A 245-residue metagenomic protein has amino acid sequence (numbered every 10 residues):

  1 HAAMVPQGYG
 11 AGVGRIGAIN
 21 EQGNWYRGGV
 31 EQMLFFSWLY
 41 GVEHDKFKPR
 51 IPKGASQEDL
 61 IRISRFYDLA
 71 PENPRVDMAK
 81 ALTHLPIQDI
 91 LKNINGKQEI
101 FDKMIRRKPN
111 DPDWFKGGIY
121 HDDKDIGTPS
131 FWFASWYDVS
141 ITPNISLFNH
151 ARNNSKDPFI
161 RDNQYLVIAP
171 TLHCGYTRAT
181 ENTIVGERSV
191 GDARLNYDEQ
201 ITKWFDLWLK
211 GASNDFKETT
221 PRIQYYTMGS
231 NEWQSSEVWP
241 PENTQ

Functional and structural regions predicted by a protein language model:
A2, Q7-G10, Y40-V76, L82-L85 (+4 more regions): Alpha/beta-hydrolase-fold serine-hydrolase catalytic core, especially in secreted/extracellular enzymes
G10-L39, C174-R178: A short beta-to-alpha transition loop/helix N-cap that caps and shapes the active-site region
